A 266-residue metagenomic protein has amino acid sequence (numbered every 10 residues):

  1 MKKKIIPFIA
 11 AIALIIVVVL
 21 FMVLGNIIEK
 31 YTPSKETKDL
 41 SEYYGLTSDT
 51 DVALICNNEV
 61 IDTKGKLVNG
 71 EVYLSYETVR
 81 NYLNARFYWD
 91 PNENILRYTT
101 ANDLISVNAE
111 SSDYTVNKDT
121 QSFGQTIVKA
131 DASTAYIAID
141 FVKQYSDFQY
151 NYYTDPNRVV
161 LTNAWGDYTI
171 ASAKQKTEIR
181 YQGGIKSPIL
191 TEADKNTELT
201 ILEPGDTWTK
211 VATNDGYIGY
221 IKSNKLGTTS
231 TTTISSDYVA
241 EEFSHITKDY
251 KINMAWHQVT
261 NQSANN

Functional and structural regions predicted by a protein language model:
K2-G205, N224-Q258: Primary recognition of N-terminal secretory signal peptides and signal-anchoring hydrophobic helices
D206-K210: Short aromatic-glycine-enriched beta-strand elements
A212-K225: Short, compositionally biased
T260-Q262: N-terminal non-globular leader segments, chiefly Sec-dependent signal peptides
